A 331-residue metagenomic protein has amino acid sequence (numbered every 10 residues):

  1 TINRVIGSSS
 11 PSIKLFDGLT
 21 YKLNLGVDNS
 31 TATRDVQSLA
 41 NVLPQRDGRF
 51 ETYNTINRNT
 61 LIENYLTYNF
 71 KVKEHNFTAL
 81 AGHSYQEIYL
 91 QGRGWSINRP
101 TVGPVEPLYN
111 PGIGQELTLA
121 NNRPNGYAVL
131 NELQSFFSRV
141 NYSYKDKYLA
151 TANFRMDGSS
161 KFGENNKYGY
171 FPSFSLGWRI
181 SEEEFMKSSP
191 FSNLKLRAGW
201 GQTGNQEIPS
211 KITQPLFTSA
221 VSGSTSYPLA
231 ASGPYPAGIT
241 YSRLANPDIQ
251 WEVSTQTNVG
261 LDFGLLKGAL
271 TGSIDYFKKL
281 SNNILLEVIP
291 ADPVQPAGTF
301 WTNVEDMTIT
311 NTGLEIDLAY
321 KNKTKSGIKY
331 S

Functional and structural regions predicted by a protein language model:
T1-S38, D47-S331: Extracellular/periplasmic, surface-exposed regions of secreted and cell-surface proteins
V42-P44: Active-site His/acidic residue clusters
